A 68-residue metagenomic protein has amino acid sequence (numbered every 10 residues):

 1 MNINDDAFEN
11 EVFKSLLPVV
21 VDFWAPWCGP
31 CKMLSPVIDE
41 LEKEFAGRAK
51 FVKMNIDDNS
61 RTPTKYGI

Functional and structural regions predicted by a protein language model:
M1-L17: N-terminal leader/targeting and pre-domain segments
N2-D5, F23, S35-R61, I68: Thiol-based oxidoreductase modules, predominantly thioredoxin-like and allied folds used for disulfide exchange
E11-F13, T62, G67: Structural alpha-helical scaffold elements that stabilize or flank donor/cofactor-binding regions in carbohydrate
S15-P26: Short active-site neighborhood of thiol/selenol oxidoreductases, capturing the structured segment around
C28-C31: Hydrophobic heptad-repeat coiled-coil signature
